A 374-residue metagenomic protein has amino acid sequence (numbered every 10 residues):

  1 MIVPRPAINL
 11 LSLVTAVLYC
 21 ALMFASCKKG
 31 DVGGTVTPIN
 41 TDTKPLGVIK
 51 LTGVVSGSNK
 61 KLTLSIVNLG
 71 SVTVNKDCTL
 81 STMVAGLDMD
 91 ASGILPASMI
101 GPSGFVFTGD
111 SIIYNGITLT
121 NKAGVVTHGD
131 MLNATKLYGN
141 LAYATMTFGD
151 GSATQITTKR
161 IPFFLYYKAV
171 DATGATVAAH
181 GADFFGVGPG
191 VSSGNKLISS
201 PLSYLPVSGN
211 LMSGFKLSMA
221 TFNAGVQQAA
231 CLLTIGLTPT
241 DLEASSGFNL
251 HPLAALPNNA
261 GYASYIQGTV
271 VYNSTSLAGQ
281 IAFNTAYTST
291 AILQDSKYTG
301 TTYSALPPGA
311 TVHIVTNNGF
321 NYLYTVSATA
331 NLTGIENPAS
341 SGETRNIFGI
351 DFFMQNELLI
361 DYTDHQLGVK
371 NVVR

Functional and structural regions predicted by a protein language model:
M1-N9: N-terminal secretory signal peptides that target proteins for export/translocation
I8-L18: Sec-dependent N-terminal signal peptides
L22-S26: C-terminal motif of bacterial Sec signal peptides marking the signal peptidase cleavage site
C27-R374: Pepsin/retropepsin-fold aspartyl endopeptidases
